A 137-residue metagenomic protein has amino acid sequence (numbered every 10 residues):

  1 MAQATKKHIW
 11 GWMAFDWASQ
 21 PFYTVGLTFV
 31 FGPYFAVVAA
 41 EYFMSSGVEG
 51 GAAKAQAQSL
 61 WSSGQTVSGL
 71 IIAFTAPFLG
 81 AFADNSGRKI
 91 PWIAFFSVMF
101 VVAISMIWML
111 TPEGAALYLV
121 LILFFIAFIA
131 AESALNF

Functional and structural regions predicted by a protein language model:
A2-F137: Membrane-embedded alpha-helical bundles of multi-pass transporters/translocases, especially carrier/permease families
